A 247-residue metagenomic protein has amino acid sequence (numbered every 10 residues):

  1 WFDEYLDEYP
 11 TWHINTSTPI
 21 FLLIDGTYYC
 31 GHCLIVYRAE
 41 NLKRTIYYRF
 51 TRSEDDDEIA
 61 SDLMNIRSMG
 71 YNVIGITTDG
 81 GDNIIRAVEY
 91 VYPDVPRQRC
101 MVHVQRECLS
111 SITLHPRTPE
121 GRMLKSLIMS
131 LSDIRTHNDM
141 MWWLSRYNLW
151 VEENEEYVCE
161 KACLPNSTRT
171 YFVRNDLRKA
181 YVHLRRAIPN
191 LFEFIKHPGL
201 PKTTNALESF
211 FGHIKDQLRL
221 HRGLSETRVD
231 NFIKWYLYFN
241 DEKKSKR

Functional and structural regions predicted by a protein language model:
W1-D82, R86-D94, A187, A206: RNase H-like nuclease fold core
E4-L6, T11, D57, M101-S111 (+2 more regions): Short alpha-helical interface patches
C30-C33, C100, C108, C159 (+1 more regions): Generic recognition of cysteine residues
D55, C100, S132-T136: Alpha-helix N-cap recognition
G75-I85, R122-R247: Acidic/histidine-rich catalytic cores and adjacent linkers of DNA breakage/strand-transfer/modification proteins
I76-D82, A87-I128: Conserved beta-strand -> loop -> alpha-helix junction used to position metal-binding or nucleic-acid-contacting
